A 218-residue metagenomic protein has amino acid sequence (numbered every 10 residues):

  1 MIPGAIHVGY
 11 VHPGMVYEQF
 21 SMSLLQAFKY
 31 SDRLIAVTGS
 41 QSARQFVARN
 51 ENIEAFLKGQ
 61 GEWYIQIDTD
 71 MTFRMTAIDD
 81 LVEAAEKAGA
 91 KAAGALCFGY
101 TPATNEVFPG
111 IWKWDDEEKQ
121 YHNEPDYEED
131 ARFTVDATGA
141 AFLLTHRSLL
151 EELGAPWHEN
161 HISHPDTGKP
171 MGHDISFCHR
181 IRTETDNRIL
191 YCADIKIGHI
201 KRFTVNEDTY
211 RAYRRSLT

Functional and structural regions predicted by a protein language model:
M1-S42: N-proximal low-complexity "stem/linker" segments adjacent to membrane-targeting elements
I2, E152-T218: C-terminal catalytic/acceptor-binding lobe
Y10-V11, S42, D70, V82-A84: Polar low-complexity intrinsically disordered regions
A43-A48: A short, glycine-/small-residue-rich helix N-cap motif at loop->alpha-helix starts within glycosyltransferase
N50-W63: Active-site nucleotide-sugar/metal-binding loop of Leloir-type enzymes
I53, R74-I162: Conserved catalytic core of nucleotide-sugar-dependent glycosyltransferases
G61, A88-K91, N187: Short, high-confidence coil segments that cap the C-terminus of an alpha-helix and link into the following beta-strand
G61-T72: Short beta-strand-to-loop acidic/aromatic patch adjacent to the donor-nucleotide binding site
